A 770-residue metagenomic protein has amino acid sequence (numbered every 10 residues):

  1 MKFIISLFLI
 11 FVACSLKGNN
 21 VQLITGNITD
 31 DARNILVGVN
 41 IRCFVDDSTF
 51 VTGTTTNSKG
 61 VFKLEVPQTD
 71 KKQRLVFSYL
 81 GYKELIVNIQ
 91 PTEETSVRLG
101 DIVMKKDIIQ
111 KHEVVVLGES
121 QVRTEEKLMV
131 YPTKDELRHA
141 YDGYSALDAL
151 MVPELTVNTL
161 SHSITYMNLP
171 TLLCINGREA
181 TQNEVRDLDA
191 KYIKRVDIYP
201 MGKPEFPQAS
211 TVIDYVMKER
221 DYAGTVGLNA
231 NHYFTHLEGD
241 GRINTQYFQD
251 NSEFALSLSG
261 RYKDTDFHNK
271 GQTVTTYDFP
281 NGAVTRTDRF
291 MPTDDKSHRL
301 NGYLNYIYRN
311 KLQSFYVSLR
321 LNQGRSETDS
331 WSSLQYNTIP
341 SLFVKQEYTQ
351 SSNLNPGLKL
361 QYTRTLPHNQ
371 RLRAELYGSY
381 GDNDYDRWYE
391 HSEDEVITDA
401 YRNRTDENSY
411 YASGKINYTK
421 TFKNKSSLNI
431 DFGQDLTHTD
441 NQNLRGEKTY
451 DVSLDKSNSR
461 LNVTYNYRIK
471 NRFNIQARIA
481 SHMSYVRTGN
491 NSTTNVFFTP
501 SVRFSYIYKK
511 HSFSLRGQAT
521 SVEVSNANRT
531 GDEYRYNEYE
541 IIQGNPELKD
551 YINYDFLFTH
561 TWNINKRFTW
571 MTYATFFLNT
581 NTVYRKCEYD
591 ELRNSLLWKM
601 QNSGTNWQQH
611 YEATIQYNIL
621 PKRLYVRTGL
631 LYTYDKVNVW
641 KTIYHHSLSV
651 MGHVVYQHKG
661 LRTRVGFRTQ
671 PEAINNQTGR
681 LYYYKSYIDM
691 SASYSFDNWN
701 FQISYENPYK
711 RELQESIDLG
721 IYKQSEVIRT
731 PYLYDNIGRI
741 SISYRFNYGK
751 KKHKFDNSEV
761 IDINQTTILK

Functional and structural regions predicted by a protein language model:
T25-L36: Structural motif
R42-F44, S78-Y82, S96-E136, L160-S161: Short, acidic, small-residue-rich periplasmic hinge/interaction motif at the N-terminus of Gram-negative outer-membrane
D47-V61: Short, acidic Ser/Thr/Gly-rich low-complexity loop/linker segments typical of extracellular and cell-surface proteins
S96-V103, V115-L117, G143-A146, H162-S163 (+3 more regions): N-terminal periplasmic accessory domains that precede and gate Gram-negative outer-membrane beta-barrel machines
H139-A140, A149-E154, E179-I198, N229-H232 (+4 more regions): Exposed, low-structure sequence patches enriched in small/polar residues
Y144-R178: Extracytoplasmic beta-strand/coil segments of soluble accessory domains associated with Gram-negative outer-membrane
F206-I213, D221-K270, S297-N301: Outer-membrane beta-barrel translocator/receptor signature
F234, K263-Y303, I307-Y411, T439 (+6 more regions): Flexible loop and strand-edge segments within Gram-negative outer membrane beta-barrel domains
